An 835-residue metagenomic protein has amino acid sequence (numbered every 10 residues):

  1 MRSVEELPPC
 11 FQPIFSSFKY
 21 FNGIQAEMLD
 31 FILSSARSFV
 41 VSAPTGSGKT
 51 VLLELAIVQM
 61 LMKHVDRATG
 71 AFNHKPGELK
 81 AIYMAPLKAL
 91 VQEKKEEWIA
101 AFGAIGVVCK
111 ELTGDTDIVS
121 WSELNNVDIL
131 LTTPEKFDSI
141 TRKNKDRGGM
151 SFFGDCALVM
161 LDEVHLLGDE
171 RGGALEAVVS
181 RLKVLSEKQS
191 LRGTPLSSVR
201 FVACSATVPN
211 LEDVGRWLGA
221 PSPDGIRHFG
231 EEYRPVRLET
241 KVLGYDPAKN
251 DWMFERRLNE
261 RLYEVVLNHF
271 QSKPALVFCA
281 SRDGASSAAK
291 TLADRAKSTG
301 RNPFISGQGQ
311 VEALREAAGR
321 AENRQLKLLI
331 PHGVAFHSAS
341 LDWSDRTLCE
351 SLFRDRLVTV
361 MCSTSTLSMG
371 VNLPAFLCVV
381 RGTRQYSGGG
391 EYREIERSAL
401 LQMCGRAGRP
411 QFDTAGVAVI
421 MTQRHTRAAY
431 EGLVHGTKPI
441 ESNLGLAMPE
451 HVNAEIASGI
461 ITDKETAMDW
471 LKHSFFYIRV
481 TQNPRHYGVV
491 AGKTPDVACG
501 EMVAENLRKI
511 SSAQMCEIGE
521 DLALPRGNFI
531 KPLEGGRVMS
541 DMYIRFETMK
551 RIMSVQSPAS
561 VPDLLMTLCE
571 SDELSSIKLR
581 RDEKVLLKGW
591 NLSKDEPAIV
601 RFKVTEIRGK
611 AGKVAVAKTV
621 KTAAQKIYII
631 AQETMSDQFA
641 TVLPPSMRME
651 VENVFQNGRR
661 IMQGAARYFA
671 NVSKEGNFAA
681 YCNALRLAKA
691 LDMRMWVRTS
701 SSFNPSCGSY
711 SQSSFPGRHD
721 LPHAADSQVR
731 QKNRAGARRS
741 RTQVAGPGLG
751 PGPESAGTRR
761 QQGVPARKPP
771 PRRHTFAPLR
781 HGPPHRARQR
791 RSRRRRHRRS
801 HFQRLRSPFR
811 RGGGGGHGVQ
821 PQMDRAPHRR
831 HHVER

Functional and structural regions predicted by a protein language model:
M1-S42: Conserved pre-motif I regulatory segment
T50-V51, E78-A100, A206-N210, R282-D283: Conserved Walker A/P-loop ATP-binding site and its immediately adjacent core in helicase/helicase-like ATPase domains
Q59-E93, S186-S198: Conserved SF1/SF2 helicase motif Ia
Y83-M84, I99-K110, D283-D355, G389 (+2 more regions): Conserved C-terminal RecA-like helicase domain
P134-S139, K145-L191: SF2 helicase catalytic motif II
R200-G219, P223-A293, A335, A339 (+1 more regions): Conserved interdomain linker/interface between the two RecA-like ATPase lobes of SF2 helicase motors
L377-V380, R384-Y386, E391-V434: Conserved segment of the helicase C-terminal RecA-like domain
E455-S458, K464, T494-P495, C499-E517 (+5 more regions): C-terminal helical accessory/scaffold domains
